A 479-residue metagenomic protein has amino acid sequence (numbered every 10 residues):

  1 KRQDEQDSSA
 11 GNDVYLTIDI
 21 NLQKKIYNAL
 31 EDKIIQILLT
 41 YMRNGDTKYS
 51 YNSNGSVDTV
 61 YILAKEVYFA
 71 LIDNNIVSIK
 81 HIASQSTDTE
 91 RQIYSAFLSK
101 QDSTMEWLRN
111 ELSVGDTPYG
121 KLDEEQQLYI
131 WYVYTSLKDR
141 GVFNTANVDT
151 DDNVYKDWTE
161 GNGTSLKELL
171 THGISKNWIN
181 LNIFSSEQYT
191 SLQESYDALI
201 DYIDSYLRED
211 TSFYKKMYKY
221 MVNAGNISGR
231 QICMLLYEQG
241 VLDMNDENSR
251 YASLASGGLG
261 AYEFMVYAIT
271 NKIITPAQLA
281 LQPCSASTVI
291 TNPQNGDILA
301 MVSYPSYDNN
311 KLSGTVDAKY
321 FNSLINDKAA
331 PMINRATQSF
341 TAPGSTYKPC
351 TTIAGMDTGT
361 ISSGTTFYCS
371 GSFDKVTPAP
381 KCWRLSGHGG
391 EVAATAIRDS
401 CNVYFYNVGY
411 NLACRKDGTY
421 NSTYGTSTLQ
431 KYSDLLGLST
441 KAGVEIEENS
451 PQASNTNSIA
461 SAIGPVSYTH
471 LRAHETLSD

Functional and structural regions predicted by a protein language model:
R2-S8, I18, I35, L39 (+2 more regions): Beta-lactam-recognizing serine transpeptidase/beta-lactamase-like catalytic domain environment
G11-K24: Conserved beta-strand/loop elements of the cytosolic catalytic core of P-type E1-E2 ATPases, chiefly in the P-domain
K25-I26, L299: Short helix/loop capping segments that flank catalytic or ligand/cofactor-binding pockets
